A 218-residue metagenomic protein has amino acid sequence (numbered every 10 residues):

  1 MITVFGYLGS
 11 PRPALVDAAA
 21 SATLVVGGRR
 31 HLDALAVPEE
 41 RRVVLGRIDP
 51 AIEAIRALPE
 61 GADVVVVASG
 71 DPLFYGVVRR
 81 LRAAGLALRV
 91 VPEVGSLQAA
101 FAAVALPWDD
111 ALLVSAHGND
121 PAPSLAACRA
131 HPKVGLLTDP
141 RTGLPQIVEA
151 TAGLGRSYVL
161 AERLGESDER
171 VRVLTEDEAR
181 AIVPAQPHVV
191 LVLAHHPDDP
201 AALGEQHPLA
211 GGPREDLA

Functional and structural regions predicted by a protein language model:
M1-G9, P13-D17, D63-V64, A130-A218: A contiguous loop/helix-start segment that scaffolds small-molecule binding in enzyme catalytic cores
M1-V91, Q98-A99, P123, H188-V189 (+2 more regions): Class I S-adenosyl-L-methionine
L32-A34, G95-A99, D120-P121, T142-L144 (+1 more regions): Short gly/pro/ser/thr-enriched loop/turn and capping motifs at secondary-structure boundaries
V43, L106-D110, E176-E178: Short, hinge-like loop/turn segments at secondary-structure boundaries
V44-D49, V114-G118, R163: Short beta->alpha junction loops
G85-L86, L106-D110, G153-Y158: A short alpha->loop->secondary-structure connector
A99-A105, D168-V173: Glycine-rich, charge-decorated loop segments at or immediately adjacent to ligand/cofactor-binding or catalytic sites
F101-P132, D139: Short, glycine-/small-residue-rich phosphate/pyrophosphate-handling segment
